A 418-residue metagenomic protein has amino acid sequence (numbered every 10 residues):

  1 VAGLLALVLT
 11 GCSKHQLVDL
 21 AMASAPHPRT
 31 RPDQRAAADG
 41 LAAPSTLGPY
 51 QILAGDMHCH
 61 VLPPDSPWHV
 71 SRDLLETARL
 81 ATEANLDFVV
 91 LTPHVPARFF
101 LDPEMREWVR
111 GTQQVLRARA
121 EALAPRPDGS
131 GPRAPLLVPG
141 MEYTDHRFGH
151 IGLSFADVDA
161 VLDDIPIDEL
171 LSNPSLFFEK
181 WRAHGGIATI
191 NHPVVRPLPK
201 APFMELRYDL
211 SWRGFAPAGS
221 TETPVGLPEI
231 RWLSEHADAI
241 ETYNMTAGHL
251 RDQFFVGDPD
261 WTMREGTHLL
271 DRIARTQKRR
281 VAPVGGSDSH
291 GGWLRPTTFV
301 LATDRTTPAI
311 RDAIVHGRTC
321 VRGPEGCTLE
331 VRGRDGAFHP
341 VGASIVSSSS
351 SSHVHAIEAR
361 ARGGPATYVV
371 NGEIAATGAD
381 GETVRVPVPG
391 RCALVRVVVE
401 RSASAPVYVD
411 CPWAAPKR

Functional and structural regions predicted by a protein language model:
V1-A2: Bacterial N-terminal signal peptides that target proteins for export
T10-G11: C-terminal motif of bacterial Sec signal peptides marking the signal peptidase cleavage site
K14-I52, P64, L74, R275-R418: C-terminal functional module detector
R31-F215, G219, G226, T242-M245 (+3 more regions): A metal-dependent hydrolase metal-coordination microenvironment
L47, A81, R231-E235, P387: Structural motif
G131-R133, A183-H184, H236, Q277-R279 (+2 more regions): Structured helix-beta-strand junction loops
E229-S234, D238-A247, D252-P308: Catalytic-core region of carbohydrate-active enzymes that cleave or remodel glycosidic bonds
